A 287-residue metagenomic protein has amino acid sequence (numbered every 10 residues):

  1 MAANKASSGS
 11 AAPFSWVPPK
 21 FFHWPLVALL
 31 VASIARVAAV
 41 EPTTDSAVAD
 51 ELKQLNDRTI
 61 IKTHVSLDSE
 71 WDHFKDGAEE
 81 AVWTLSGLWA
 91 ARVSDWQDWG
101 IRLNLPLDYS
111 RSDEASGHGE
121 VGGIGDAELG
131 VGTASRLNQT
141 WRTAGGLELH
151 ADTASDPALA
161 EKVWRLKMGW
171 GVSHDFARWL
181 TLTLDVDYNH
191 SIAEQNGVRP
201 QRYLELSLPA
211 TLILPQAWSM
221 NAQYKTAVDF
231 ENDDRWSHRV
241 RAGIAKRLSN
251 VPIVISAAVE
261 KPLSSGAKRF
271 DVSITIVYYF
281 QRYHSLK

Functional and structural regions predicted by a protein language model:
M1-L52, H284-K287: Cleavable N-terminal export/targeting peptides
V40-K287: Transmembrane beta-barrel domains of Gram-negative outer membranes and organellar outer membranes
